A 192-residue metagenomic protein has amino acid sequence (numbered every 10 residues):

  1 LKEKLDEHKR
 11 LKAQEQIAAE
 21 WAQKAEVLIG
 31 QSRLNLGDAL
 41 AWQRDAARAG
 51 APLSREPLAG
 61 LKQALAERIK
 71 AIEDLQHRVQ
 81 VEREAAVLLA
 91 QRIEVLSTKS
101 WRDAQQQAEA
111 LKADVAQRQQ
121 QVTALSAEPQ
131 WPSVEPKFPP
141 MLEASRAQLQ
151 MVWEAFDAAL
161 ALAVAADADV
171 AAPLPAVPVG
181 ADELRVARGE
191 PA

Functional and structural regions predicted by a protein language model:
L1-A192: Amphipathic alpha-helical assembly segments used for oligomerization, scaffolding, or translocation
